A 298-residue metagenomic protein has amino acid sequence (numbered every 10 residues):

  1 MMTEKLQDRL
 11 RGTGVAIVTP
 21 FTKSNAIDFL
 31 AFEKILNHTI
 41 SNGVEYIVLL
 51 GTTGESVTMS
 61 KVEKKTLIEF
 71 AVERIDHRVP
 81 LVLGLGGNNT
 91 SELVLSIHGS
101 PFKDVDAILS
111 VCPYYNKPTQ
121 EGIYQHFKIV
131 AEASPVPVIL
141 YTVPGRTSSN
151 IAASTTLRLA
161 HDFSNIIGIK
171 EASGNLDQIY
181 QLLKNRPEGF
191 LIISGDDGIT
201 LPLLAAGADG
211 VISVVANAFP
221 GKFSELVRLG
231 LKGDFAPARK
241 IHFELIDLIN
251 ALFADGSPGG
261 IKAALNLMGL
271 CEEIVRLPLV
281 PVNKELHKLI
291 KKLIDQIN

Functional and structural regions predicted by a protein language model:
T3-S148, R158: Active-site beta->alpha loop and helix N-cap motifs at the rims of alpha/beta catalytic domains
R9-P20, H38, N42-V44, T53 (+2 more regions): C-terminal alpha-helical cap/extension of soluble enzyme domains
K23, F29, K61, A153 (+2 more regions): Alpha-helix N-capping/helix-start residues
N25, T39, A71, V130 (+5 more regions): Conserved, mostly hydrophobic/aromatic
F32, K64, I68, L93 (+7 more regions): A general structural signal for well-ordered alpha-helical segments in protein cores
N89, D196-D197, N283: Helix N-cap/beta->alpha junction signal
E132-A133, R146-F253: Catalytic alpha/beta core domains of metabolic enzymes, predominantly
T142-V143, N165-I166, R276-L277: Glycine-rich phosphate-binding "P-loop"
